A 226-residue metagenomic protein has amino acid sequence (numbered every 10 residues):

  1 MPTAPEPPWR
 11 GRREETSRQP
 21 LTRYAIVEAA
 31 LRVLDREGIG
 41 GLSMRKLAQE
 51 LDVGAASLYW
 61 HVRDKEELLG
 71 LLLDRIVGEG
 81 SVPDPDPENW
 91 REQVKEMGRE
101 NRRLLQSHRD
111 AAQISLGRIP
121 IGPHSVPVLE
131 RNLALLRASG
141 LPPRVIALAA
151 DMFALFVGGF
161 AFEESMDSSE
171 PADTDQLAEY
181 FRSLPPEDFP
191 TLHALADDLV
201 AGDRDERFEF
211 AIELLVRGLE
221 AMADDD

Functional and structural regions predicted by a protein language model:
M1-L21, P190-D198: N-terminal intrinsically disordered/low-complexity leader segments
A25, A29, V33-E67, L71: Helix-turn-helix
L73, R102-R131, F162, M166 (+1 more regions): Amphipathic alpha-helical segments used for helix-helix packing
R75-E79: Short, basic, alpha-helical segments at the C-terminal edge of helix-turn-helix-like DNA-binding modules
V82-S125, P143-I146, A150-F153: Hydrophobic alpha-helical connector segments
V128-M152, F156-F181, V200, L219-M222 (+1 more regions): Hydrophobic alpha-helical bundle segments that form small-molecule/ligand-binding pockets
E179-A194: Short glycine/proline-rich, acidic loop/turn segments that cap or connect secondary-structure elements
D205-A223: C-terminal all-alpha effector/ligand-binding and dimerization domain of prokaryotic HTH-type transcriptional repressors
